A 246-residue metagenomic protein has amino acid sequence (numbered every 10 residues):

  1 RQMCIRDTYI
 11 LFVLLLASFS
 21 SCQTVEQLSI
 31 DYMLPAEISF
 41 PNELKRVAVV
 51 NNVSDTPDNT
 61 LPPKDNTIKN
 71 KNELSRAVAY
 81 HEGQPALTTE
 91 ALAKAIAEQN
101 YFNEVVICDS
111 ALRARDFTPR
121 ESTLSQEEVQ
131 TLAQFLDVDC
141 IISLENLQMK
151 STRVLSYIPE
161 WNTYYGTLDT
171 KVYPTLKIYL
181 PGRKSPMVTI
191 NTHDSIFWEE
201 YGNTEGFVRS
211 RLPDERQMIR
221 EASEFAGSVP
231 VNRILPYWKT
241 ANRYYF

Functional and structural regions predicted by a protein language model:
R1-I5: Short, small-residue-biased leader/transition segments that mark boundaries at the very start of proteins
R6-V13: Sec-dependent signal peptide recognition, specifically the positively charged N-region followed immediately by
S18-S21: C-terminal motif of bacterial Sec signal peptides marking the signal peptidase cleavage site
Q23-L44, K171, K177-F246: C-terminal/domain-edge helix-coil "capping" segments
Y32-M33, S122-V129, S156-T163: N-terminal post-signal-peptidase region of extra-cytosolic proteins
N52-D55, E145-V154, H193-I196: Generic short beta-strand segments
V53-S143, L147, P181-V188: N-terminal segment of the mature soluble domain
L155-E160, Y201-E205: Outer-membrane beta-barrel translocator domains and adjoining extracellular loop/strand segments of Gram-negative
